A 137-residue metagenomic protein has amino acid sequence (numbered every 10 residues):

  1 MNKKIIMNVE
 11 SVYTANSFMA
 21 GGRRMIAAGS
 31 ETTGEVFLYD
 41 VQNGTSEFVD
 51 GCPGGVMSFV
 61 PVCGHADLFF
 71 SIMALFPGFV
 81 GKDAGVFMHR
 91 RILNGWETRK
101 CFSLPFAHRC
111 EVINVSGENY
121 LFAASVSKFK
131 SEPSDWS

Functional and structural regions predicted by a protein language model:
M1-S137: Beta-propeller-forming repeat regions
